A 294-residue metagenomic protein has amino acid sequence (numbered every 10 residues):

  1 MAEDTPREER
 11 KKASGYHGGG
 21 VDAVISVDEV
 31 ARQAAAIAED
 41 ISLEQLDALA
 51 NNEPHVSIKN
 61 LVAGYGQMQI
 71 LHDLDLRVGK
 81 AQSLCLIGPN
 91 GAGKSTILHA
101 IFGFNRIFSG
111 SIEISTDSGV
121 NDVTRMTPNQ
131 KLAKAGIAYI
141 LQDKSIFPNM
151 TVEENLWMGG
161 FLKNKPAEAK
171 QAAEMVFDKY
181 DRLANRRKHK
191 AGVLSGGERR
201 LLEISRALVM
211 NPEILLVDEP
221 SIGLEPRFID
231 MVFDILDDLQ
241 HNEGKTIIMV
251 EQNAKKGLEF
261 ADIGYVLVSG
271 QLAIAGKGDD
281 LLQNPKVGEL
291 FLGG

Functional and structural regions predicted by a protein language model:
G66, L84, R106, N129 (+4 more regions): ABC-type ATPase nucleotide-binding domains, specifically the catalytic core motifs of the NBD
I87-P89: The feature captures the beta-strand-to-loop junction immediately N-terminal to the Walker
F102: Helix-to-loop junction immediately C-terminal to a conserved catalytic motif
S111-K134: ABC ATPase NBD Q-loop/coupling interface
K190-L194: Conserved ABC ATPase signature
A207-L208: ABC ATPase C-loop
D230-G244: Helical segment within the ABC ATPase nucleotide-binding domain
